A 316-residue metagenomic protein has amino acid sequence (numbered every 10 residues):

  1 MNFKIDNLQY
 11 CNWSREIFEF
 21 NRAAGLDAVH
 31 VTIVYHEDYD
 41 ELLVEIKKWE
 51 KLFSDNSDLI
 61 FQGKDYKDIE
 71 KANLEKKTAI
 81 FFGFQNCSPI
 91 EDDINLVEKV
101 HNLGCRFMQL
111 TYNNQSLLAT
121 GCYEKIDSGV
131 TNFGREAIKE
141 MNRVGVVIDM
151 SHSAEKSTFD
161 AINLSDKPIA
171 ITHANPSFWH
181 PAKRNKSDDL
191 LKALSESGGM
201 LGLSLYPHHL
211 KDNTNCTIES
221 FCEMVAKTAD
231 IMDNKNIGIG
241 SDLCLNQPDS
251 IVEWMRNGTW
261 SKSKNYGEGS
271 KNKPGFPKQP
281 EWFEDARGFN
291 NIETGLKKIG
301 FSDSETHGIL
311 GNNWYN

Functional and structural regions predicted by a protein language model:
M1-D127, P181-N316: N-terminal hydrophobic targeting/anchoring segments and the immediately downstream early-domain regions of hydrolases
P89-E91, N102-R184: Divalent metal-binding pocket/active-site signature
